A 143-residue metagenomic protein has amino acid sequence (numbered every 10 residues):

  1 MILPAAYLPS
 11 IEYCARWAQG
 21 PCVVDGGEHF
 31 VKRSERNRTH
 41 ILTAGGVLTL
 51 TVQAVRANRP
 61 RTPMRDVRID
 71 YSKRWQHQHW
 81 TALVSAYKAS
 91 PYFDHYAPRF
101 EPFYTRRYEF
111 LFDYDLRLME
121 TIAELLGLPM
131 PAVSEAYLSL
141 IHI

Functional and structural regions predicted by a protein language model:
M1-E28: Short, extreme N-terminal leader segments that mark the start of a protein/domain
I11, H77, T81, D113-E120: A structural signal for well-ordered alpha-helical segments within the folded catalytic domains of diverse enzymes
H29-R33: Short gly/pro/ser/thr-enriched loop/turn and capping motifs at secondary-structure boundaries
S34-T105: A basic- and aromatic-enriched beta-loop-alpha substructure that forms the phosphate/nucleotide- and DNA/RNA-contacting
A89-F93, E109-F110, L128-P131: Intrinsically disordered or highly flexible coil/loop and linker segments, enriched in small and charged/polar residues
Y96-T121: An accessory alpha-helical subdomain
Y114-L138: Catalytic cores of PAPS-dependent sulfotransferases and nucleotide-sugar/CMP/GDP-dependent glycosyltransferases
I141-I143: Conserved small/polar residues in nucleotide/adenosyl-binding loops
